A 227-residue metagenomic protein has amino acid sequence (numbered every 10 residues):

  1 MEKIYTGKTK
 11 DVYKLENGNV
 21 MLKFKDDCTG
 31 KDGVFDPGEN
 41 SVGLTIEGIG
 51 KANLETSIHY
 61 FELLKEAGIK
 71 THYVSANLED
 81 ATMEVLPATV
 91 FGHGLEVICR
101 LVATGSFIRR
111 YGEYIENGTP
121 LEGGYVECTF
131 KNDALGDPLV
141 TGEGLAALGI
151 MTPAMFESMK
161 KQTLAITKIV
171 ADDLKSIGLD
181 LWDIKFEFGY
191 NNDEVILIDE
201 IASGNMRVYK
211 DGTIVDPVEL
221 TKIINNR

Functional and structural regions predicted by a protein language model:
M1-F130: Active-site loop/lid in soluble adenylation, ligation, and acyl-transfer enzymes
N19, G92-G94, G178-L181, N192: Coil-to-beta-strand transition motifs
K31-D32, V195, N205-Y209: Short active-site-adjacent structural elements
P37-A52, L135-Q162: Short histidine-centered catalytic/ligand-binding loop motif
H72-E79, K175-Y190: A short glycine-rich, hydrophobically flanked beta-strand micro-motif that places a catalytic Asp/Glu for divalent metal
C99, L181-E200: Conserved metal-phosphate-binding beta-hairpin within the catalytic cores of diverse ATP-dependent phosphoryl-transfer
M151-W182: A long amphipathic alpha-helix within ATP-dependent nucleotide-binding catalytic cores
E200-R227: C-terminal helix-cap and adjacent tail motif
